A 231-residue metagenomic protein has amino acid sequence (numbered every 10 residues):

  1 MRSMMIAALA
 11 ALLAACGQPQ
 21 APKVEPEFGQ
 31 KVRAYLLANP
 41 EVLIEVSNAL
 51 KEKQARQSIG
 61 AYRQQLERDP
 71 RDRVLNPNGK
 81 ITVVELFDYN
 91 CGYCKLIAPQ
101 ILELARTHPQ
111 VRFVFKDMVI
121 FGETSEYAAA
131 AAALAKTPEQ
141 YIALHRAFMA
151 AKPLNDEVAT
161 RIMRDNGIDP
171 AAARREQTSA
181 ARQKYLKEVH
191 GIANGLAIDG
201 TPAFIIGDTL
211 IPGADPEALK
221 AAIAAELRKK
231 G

Functional and structural regions predicted by a protein language model:
M1-A14: Sec-dependent bacterial lipoprotein signal peptides
C16-F121, T178, R182-G200, R228-G231: Extracytoplasmic thiol/disulfide redox context detector
V119-G231: Cysteine-centric redox/oxidoreductase cores and disulfide-bonded domains
